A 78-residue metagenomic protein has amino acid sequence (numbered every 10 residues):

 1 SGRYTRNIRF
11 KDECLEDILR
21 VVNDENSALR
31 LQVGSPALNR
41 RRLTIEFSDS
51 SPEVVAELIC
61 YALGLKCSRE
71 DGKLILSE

Functional and structural regions predicted by a protein language model:
S1-E78: A residue-level detector for the "anchor" residue at the start of short, highly conserved motifs
